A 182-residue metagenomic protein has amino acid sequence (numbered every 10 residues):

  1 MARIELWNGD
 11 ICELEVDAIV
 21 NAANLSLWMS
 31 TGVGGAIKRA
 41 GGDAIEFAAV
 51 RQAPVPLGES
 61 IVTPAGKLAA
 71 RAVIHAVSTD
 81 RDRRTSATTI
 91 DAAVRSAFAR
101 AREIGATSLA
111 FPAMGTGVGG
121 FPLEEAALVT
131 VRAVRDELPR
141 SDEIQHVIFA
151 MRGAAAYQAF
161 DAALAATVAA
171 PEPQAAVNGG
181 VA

Functional and structural regions predicted by a protein language model:
M1-E103: Glycine-/small-residue-enriched capping loops at alpha/beta junctions
R81-A182: Phosphate/ribose-phosphate-bearing ligand recognition and processing surfaces, centered on ADP-ribose/NAD(+/P+) systems
